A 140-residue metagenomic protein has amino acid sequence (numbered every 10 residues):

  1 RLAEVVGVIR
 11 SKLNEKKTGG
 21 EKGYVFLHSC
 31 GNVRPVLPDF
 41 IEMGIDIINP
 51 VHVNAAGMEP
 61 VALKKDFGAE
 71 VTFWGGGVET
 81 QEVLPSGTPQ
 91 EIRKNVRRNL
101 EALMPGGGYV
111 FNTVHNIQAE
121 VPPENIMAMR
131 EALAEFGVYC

Functional and structural regions predicted by a protein language model:
R1-C140: Active-site loop segments of alpha/beta catalytic cores
